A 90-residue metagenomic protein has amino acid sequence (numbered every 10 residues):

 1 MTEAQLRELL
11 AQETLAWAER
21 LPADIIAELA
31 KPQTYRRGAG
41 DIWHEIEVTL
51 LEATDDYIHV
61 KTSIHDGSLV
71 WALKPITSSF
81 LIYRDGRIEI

Functional and structural regions predicted by a protein language model:
M1-I90: Flexible, low-complexity segments enriched in proline/glycine/serine and punctuated by aromatic residues
